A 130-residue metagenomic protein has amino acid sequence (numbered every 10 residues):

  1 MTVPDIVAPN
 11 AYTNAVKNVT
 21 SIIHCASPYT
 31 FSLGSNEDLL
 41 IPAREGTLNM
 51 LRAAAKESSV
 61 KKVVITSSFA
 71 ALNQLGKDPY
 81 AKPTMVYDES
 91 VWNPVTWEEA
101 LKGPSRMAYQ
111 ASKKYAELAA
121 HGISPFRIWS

Functional and structural regions predicted by a protein language model:
M1-N49, E57: NAD(P)H-binding glycine-rich loop region in Rossmannoid oxidoreductase-like domains and their noncatalytic homologs
H24, V64-I65: Structural signature of the Rossmann-like NAD(P)-dependent dehydrogenase/reductase core
P28, S68-P104: Active-site "gating" loop of Rossmann-like NAD(P)-dependent oxidoreductase/epimerase domains
L39-T47, V64, A70, K113: Short alpha-helix in the Rossmann-fold core of NAD(P)-dependent oxidoreductases
M50-A55, S124: Hydrophobic pocket-lining residues that define ligand/cofactor binding sites across diverse proteins
S58-K62: A short helix->loop->beta-strand "cap" motif at the edges of active sites that frequently abuts
W92-S130: Active-site Tyr-X1-5-Lys
